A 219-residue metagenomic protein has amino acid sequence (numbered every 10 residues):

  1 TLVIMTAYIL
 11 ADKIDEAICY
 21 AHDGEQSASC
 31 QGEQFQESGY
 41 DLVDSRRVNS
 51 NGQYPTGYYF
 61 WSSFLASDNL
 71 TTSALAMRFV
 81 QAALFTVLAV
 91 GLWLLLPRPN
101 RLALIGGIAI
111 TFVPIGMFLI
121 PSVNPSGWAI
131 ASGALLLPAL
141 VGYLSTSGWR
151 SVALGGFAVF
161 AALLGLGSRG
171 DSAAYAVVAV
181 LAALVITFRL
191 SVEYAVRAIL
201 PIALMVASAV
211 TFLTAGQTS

Functional and structural regions predicted by a protein language model:
L2-T71: Interfacial juxtamembrane loops and adjacent helix segments that form the catalytic/substrate-binding surfaces
T71-T72, W93-F112: Transmembrane-helix signature of polytopic, membrane-embedded enzymes that assemble or transfer cell-envelope glycans
A76-P99: Transmembrane-helix motifs of polytopic, lipid-linked glycan transferases
F85, A129-L137, A176-A179: Hydrophobic core segments of transmembrane alpha-helices in multi-pass, intramembrane catalytic enzymes
N100, L136-L154: Membrane-interface transmembrane helices that cradle and orient dolichyl/undecaprenyl
S122-A129: Short acidic/glycine- and proline-prone juxtamembrane loop motifs at membrane-interface regions of multi-pass membrane
A139-S145, Y175-S208: Perimembrane helix-loop-helix junctions
A153-G170, A176: Membrane-interface alpha helices of multi-pass inner-membrane proteins
